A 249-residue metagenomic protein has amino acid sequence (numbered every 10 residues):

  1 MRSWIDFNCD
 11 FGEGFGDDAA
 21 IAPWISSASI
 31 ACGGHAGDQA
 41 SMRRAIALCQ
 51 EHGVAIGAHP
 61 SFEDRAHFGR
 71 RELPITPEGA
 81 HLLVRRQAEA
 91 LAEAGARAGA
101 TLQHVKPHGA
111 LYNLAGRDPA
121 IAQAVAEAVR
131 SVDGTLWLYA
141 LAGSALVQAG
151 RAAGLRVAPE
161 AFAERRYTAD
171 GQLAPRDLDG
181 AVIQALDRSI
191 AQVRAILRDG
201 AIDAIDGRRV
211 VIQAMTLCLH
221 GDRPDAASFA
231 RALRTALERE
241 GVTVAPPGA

Functional and structural regions predicted by a protein language model:
D10, H59, V105, L219: Conserved, mostly hydrophobic/aromatic
A19-I25, A45-G57, A96-G99: Acidic (Asp/Glu)-rich catalytic clusters
S27-A36, H67-H81, A115-G116, V132-G134 (+1 more regions): Glycine-rich tight-turn/loop motif centered on a GG-T
R65-P107: Glycine/small-residue-rich loop that forms an oxyanion/phosphate-binding "nest" at active or ligand-binding sites
R97-Q103, A201-V211, T243-A249: Flexible, glycine/charged-enriched surface loops at secondary-structure junctions
D118-A124: Charged helix-capping and loop-helix junction motifs
L136, S228-A249: C-terminal domain-boundary segment and adjacent tail
G143-A201: Active-site rim beta-loop-alpha module in soluble metabolic enzymes
